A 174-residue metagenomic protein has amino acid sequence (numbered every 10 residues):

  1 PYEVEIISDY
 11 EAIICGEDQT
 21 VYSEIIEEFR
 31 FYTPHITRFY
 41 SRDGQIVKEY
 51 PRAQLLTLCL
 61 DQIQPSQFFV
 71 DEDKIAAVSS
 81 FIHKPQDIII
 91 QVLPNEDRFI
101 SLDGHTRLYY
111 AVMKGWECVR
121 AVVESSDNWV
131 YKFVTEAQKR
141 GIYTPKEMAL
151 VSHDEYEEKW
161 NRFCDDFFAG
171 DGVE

Functional and structural regions predicted by a protein language model:
P1-Y10, I14-D18, I25-E28, Y32-L102 (+3 more regions): Short alpha-helix boundary/capping and kink motifs at helix termini
E96-E174: Basic- and aromatic-enriched surface patches that contact anionic nucleotides/nucleic acids
